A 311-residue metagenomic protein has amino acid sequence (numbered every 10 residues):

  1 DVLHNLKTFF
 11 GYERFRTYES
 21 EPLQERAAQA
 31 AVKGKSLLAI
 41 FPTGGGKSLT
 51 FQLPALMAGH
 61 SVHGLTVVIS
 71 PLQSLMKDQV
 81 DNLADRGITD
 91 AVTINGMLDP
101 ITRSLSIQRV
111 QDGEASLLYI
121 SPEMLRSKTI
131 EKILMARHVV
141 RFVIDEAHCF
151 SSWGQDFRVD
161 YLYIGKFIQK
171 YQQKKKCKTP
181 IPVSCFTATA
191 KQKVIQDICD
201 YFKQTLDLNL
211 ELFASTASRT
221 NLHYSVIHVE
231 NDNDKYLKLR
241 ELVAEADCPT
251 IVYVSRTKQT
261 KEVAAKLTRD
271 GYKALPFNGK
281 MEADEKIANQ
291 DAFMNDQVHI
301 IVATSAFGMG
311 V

Functional and structural regions predicted by a protein language model:
L3-F15, P22-R26, A31-S48, A55-G59 (+2 more regions): Helicase motor core with emphasis on the C-terminal RecA-like subdomain
H63: Acidic/His- and Gly-rich active-site-bordering loop/insert found across diverse amide/peptide-bond hydrolases
